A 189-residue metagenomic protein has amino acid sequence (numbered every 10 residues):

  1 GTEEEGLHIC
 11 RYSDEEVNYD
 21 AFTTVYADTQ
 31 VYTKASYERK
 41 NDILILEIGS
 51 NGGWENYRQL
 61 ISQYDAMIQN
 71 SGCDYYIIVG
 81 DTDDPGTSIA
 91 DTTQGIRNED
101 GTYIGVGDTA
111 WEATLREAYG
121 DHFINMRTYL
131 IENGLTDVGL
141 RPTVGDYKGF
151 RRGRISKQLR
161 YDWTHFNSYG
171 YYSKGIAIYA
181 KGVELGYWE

Functional and structural regions predicted by a protein language model:
G1-E189: Alpha-helical cap/lid subdomain in secreted, periplasmic, or secretory-pathway luminal O-acyl-processing enzymes
